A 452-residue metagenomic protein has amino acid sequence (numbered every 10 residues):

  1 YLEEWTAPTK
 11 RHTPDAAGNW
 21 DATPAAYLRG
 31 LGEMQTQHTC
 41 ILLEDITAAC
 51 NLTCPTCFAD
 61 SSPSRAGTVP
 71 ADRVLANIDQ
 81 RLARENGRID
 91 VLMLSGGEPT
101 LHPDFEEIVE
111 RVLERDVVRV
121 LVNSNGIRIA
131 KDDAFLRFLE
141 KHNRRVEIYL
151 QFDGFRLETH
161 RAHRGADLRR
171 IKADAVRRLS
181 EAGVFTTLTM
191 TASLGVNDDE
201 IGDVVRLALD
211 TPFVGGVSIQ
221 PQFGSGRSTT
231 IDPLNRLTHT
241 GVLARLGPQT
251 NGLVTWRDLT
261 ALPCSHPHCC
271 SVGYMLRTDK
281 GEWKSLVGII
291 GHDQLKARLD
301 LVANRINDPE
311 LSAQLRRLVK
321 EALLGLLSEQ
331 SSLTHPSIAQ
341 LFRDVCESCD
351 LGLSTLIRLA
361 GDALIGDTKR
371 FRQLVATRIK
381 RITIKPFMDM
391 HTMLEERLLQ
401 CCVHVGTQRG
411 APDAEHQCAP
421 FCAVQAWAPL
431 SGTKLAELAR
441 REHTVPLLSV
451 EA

Functional and structural regions predicted by a protein language model:
Y1-G32, D279-A452: Radical SAM enzyme core and accessory elements
L2-K131: Conserved alpha-helical substructure of the radical SAM core
Y27-L28, I41, D133-A134, I201-V204 (+1 more regions): Short alpha-helical segments and helix-capping/turn motifs at coil-helix boundaries
I46, F58-A59, L150-F155, Q220-Q222 (+1 more regions): Short loop/turn segments at strand-loop or loop-helix junctions that form parts of catalytic or ligand-binding pockets
N51, F155, S193-G195, G224 (+1 more regions): Short, solvent-exposed loop/turn segments at secondary-structure junctions
S64-G67, E158-A162, S228-T229: A generic structural signal for short coil/turn motifs at secondary-structure boundaries
L75-L94, H102-P221: Radical SAM/AdoMet-radical enzyme domain recognition
H163-R170, S180-L374: Radical SAM enzyme [4Fe-4S]-AdoMet core and its adjacent flexible, acidic and glycine-rich loops/tails across
